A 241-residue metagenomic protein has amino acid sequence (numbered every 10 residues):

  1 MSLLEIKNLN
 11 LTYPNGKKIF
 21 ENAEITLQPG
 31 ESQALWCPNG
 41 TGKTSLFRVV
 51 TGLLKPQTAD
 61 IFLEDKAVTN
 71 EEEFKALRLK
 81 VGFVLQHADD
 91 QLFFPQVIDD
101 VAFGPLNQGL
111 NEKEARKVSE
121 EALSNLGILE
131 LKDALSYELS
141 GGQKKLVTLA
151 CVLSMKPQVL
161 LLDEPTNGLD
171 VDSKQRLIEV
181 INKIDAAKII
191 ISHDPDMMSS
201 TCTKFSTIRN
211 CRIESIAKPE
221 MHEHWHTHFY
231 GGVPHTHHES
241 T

Functional and structural regions predicted by a protein language model:
W36-P38: The feature captures the beta-strand-to-loop junction immediately N-terminal to the Walker
T51: Helix-to-loop junction immediately C-terminal to a conserved catalytic motif
D60-A76: ABC ATPase NBD Q-loop/coupling interface
K113-L131: Conserved ABC ATPase "signature" region
L135-L139, Q143: Conserved ABC ATPase signature
L160-D163: Catalytic Walker B motif of ABC-type/P-loop ATPase nucleotide-binding domains
R212-T236: Conserved beta-strand-loop-alpha-helix hinge in the C-terminal portion of ABC ATPase nucleotide-binding domains
